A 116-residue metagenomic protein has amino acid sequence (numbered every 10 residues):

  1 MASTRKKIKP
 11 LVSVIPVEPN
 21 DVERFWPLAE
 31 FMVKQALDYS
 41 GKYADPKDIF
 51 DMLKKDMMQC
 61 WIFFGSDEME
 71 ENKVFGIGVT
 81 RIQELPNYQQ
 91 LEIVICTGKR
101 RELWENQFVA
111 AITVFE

Functional and structural regions predicted by a protein language model:
A2-A44: Short amphipathic alpha-helix that is part of the acyltransferase structural core
V12, W61, G78, L91: A broad, low-specificity signal marking well-ordered, structured residues that form hydrophobic/aromatic
M32, P46-D48, D56: Elongated scaffolding segments in large macromolecular assemblies, built predominantly from amphipathic alpha-helices
F50-D67: A short helix-loop-beta-strand connector motif used in the catalytic cores of GNAT acetyltransferases and, in some
D56-M58, K73-F75, P86-L91: Short connector loops at helix/strand junctions that flank enzyme active sites, especially segments positioning acidic
I62-F64, E71-Q83: Conserved beta-strand in the GNAT
P86-E116: Acyl-donor binding region in acyl/amide transferases
